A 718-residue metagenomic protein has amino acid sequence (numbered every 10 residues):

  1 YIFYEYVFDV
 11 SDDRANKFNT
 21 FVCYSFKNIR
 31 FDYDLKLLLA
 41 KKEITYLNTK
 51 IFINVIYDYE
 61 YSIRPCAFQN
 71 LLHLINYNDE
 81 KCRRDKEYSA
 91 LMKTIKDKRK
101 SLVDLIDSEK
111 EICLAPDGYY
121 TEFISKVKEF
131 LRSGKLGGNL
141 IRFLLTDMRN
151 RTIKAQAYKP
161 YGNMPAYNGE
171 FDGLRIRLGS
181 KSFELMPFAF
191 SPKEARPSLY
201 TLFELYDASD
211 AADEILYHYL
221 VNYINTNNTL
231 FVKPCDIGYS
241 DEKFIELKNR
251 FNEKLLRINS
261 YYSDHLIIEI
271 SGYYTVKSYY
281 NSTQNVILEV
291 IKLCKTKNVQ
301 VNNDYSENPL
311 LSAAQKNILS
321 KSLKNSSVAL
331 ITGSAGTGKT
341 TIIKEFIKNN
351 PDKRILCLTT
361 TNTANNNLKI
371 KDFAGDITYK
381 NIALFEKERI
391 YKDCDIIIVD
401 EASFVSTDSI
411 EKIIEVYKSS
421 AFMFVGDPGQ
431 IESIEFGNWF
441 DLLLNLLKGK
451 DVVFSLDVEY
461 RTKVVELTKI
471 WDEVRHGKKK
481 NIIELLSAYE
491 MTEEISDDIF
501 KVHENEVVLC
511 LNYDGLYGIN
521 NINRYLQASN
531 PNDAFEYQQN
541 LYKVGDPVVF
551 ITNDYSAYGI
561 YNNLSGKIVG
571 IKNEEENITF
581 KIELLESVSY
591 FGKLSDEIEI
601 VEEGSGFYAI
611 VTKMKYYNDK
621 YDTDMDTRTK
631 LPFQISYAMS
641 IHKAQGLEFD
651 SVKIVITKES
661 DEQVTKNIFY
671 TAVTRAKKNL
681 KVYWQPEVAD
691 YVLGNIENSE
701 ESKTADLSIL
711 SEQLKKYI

Functional and structural regions predicted by a protein language model:
Y1-N298: N-terminal accessory nucleic-acid engagement/regulatory domains that precede and modulate ATP-driven motor cores
T283-L293, W471-V474, A672-A676: Short amphipathic C-terminal alpha-helix that caps PH/PH-like domains
V286, L293-K316: N-terminal pre-Walker A segment at the start of P-loop NTPase domains
N302-S306, L330-T332, D395-V399, R628 (+1 more regions): Short, basic, glycine/proline-bearing loop/turn elements
E307-L311, I431, Y513-D514, S660-D661: Acidic, metal-coordinating catalytic cores used for nucleic-acid/nucleotide bond scission and strand-transfer chemistry
N317-S487: ASCE P-loop NTPase helicase motor core
A329-K369, V425, E484-N523, Y537-N540 (+3 more regions): Conserved RecA-like ASCE P-loop NTPase motor core of nucleic-acid helicases/translocases
T337, A374-K380, I390, G449-K450 (+2 more regions): Core RecA-like ATPase module of SF1/SF2 helicases and allied nucleic-acid translocases
